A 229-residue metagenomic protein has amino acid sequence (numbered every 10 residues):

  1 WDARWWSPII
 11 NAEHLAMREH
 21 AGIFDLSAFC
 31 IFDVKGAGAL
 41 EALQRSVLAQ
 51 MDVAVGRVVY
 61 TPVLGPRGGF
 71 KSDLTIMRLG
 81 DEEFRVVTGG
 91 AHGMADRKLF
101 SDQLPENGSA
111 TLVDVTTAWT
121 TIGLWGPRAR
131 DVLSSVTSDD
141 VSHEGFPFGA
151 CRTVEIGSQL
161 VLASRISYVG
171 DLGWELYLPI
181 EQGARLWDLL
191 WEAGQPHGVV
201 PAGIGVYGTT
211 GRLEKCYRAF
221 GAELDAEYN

Functional and structural regions predicted by a protein language model:
W1-N229: Glycine/proline-enriched, intrinsically flexible loops and inter-domain linkers
